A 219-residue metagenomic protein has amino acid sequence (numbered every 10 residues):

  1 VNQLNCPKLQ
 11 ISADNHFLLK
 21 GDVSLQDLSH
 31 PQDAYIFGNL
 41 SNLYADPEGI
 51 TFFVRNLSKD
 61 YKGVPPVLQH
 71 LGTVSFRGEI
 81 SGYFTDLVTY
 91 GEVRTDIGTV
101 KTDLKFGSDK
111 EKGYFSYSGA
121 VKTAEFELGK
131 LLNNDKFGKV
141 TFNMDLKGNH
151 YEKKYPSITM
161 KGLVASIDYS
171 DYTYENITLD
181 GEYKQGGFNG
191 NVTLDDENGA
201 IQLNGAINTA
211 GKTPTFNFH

Functional and structural regions predicted by a protein language model:
V1-H219: Interface amphipathic segments
